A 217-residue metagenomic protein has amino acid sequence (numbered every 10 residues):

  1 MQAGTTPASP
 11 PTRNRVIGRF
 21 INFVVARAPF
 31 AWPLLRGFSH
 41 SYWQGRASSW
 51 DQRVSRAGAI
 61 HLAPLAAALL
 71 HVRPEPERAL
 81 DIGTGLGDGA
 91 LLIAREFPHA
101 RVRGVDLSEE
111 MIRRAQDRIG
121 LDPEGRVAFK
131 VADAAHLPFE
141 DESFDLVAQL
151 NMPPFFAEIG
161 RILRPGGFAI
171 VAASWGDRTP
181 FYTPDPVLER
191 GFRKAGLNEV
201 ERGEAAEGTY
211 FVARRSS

Functional and structural regions predicted by a protein language model:
G4-R73: Conserved class I S-adenosyl-L-methionine
P76-G85: Conserved class I S-adenosyl-L-methionine
L86-F97: Conserved SAM-binding loop of SAM-dependent methyltransferases across substrates and taxa, primarily the Class I
S108-E110: Conserved SAM/SAH-binding beta-strand->alpha-helix loop
A115-Q116: Conserved SAM-binding loop
P123-A135: Conserved SAM-binding strand-loop segment of SAM-dependent methyltransferases
A135-V147: A short acidic, Gly/Pro-enriched loop at the edge of an enzyme's catalytic core that lines a small-molecule cofactor
F156-F168: A short glycine-rich, Lys/Arg-flanked "PGG" loop and its adjoining helix->strand segment in the class I
